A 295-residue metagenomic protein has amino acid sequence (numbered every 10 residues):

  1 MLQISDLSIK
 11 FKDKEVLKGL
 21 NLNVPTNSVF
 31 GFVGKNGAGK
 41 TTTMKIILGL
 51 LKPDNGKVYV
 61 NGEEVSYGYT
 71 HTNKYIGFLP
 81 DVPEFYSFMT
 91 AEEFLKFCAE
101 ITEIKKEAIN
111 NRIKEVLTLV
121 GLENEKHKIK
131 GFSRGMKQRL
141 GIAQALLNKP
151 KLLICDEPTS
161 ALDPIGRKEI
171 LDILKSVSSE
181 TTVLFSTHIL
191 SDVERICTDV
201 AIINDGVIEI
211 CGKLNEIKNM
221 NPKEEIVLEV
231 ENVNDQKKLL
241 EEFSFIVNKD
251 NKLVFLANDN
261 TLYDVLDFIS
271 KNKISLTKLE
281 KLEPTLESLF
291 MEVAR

Functional and structural regions predicted by a protein language model:
M1-D6, A294-R295: Short, Lys/Arg-enriched, disordered terminal segments
L2, I9-N204: ABC transporter nucleotide-binding domains
L48-L50, C197, N221-E231: N-terminal-biased segments
T118, S179, P222, E241-S244: Proline-centered flexible-loop/turn and helix-kink motifs
I208: Glycine-rich acetyl-CoA-binding "A-motif" of GNAT/NAT acetyltransferases
C211-G212: ABC ATPase "signature
N215-N219: Short acidic-hydrophobic catalytic motif
E224-V293: Short, charged/small-residue-rich alpha-helical element at the C-terminal edge of ABC transporter nucleotide-binding
